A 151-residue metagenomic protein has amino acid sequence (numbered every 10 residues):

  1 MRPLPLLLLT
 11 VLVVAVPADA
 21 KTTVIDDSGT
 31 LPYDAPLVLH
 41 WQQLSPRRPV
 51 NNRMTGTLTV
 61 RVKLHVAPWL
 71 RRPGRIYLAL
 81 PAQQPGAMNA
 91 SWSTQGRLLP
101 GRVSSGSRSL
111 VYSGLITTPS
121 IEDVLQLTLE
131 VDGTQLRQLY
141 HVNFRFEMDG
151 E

Functional and structural regions predicted by a protein language model:
M1-L4: Positively charged n-region of N-terminal signal peptides that target proteins for export
L7-L8, A18: Cleavable N-terminal signal peptides
V13-P17: N-terminal signal peptide c-region/cleavage motif recognized by signal peptidases
A18-P85, T118-Q135, L139-E151: N-terminal small/polar-rich segments of proteins
H65-S113: Mid-chain, structured segments of secreted extracytoplasmic proteins
